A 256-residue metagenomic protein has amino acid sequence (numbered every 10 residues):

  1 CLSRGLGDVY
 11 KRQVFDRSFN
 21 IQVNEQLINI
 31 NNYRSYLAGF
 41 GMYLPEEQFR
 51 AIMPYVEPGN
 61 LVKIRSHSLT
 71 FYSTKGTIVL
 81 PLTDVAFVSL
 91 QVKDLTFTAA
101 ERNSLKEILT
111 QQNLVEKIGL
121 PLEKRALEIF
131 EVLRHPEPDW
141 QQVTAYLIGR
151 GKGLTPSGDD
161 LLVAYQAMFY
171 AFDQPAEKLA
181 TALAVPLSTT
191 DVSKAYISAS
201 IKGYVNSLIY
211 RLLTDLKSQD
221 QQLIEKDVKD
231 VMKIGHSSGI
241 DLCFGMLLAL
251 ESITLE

Functional and structural regions predicted by a protein language model:
C1-Y10: Single conserved hydrophobic/aromatic residue that forms the stacking wall/gate of nucleotide- or nucleobase-binding
G7, N32-A38, T83-F87: A short, sequence-level motif marking secondary-structure junctions
Y10, P54-N60, A99-A100, S104-L109: Low-complexity, flexible helical/coil segments
S18-S68: Glycine/small-residue-rich interface belts in oligomeric ring/scaffold proteins and their assembly partners
E25-N31, Y72-L82, A176: Short, surface-exposed beta-strand/loop "edge" segments at domain boundaries and coil↔beta transitions
L69-W140, K152-T155, D159: Mixed-charge (acidic/basic) macromolecular-recognition segments
L127-H135, D139-E256: An internal, amphipathic alpha-helical element
